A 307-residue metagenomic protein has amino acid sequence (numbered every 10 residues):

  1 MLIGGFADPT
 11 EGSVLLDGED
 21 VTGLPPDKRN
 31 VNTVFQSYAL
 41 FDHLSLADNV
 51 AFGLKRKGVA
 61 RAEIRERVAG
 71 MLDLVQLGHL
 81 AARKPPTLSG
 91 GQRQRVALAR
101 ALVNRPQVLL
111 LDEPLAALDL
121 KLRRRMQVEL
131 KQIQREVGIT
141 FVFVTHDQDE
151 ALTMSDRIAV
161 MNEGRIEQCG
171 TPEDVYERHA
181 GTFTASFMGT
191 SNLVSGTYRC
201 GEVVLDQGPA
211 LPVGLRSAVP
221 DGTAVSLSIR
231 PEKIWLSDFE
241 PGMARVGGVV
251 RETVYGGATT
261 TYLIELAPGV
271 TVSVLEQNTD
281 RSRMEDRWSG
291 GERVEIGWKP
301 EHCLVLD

Functional and structural regions predicted by a protein language model:
G4: Helix-to-loop junction immediately C-terminal to a conserved catalytic motif
A7-D8, L15, K55: A position-specific signal in ABC ATPase nucleotide-binding domains
G12-D20: Conserved ABC transporter NBD signature motif
L16, N162, L205-D206: Structural motif
L24-F183: ABC ATPase nucleotide-binding domains
E177-C200, S228: C-terminal boundary and immediately downstream tail of ABC-type ATPase nucleotide-binding domains
S191, E202-D307: Non-catalytic connector elements of ABC transporters
